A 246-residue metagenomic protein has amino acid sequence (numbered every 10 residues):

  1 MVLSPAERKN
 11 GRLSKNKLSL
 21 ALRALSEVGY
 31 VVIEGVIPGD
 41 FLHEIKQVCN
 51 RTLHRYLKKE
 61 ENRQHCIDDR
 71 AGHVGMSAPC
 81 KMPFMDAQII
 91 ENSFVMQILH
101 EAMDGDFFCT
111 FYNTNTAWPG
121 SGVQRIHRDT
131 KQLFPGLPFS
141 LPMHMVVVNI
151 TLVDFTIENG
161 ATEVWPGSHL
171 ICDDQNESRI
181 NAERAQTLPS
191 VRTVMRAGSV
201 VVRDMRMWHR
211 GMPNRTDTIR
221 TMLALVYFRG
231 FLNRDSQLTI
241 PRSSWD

Functional and structural regions predicted by a protein language model:
V2-E27, E34-L137: Non-heme Fe(II)-dependent double-stranded beta-helix
V2-N10, E61, V202, M207-D246: Non-heme Fe(II)/2-oxoglutarate
E61, M103, V153-G160: Proline-centered turn/helix-capping motifs that create local helix->coil transitions or kinks
F111-T114, V148-I150, L223-Y227: A structural signal for short, well-ordered beta-strand segments
T114-P119, T130-K131, L152-I157, S168-I171: Short acidic/polar capping segments at secondary-structure boundaries
P135-S140, V153: A generic local secondary-structure boundary/capping motif
S140-H144, D217-I219: A generic structural micro-feature
P142-M145, F155-M212, L232-R234, W245: Double-stranded beta-helix
